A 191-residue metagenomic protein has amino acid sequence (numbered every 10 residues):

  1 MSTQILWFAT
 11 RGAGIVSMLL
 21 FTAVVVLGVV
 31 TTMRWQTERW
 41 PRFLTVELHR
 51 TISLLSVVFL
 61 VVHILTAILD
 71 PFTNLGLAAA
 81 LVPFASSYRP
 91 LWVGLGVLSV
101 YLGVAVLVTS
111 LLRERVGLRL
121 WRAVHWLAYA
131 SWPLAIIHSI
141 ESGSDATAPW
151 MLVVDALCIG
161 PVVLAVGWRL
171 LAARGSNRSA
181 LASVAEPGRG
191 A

Functional and structural regions predicted by a protein language model:
M1-A191: Membrane-embedded alpha-helical bundles that constitute the cytochrome b-like, heme-associated redox core of multi-pass
